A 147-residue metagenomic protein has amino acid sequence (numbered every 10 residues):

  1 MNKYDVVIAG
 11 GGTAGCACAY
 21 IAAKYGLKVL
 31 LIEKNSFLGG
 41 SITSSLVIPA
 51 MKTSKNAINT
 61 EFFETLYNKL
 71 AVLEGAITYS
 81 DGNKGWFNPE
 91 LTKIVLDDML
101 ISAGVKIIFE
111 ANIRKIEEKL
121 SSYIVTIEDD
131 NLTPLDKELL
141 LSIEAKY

Functional and structural regions predicted by a protein language model:
M1-A14: Beta1/beta-strand and adjacent pyrophosphate-binding region of the FAD-binding site in flavoprotein oxidoreductases
D5, G26-K28, D136-E138: Residues that mark the start of a beta-strand
A9, P134-Y147: Short hydrophobic core segments
G11-G12, K34-N35, A111, I127-E128 (+1 more regions): Fold-independent oxyanion-binding glycine-rich loops and adjacent beta-strand/coil segments at enzyme active sites
T13-A17, K93, Y123-E128: Short alpha-helical segments and helix-capping/turn motifs at coil-helix boundaries
A14-C18, T43, N131-E138: Ligand-binding pocket scaffold of soluble enzyme catalytic domains
I21, L27-K28, E33-K115, K119: Conserved N-terminal/central alpha/beta ligand/cofactor-binding core
E117-P134: Conserved beta-strand-loop-beta-strand element in the redox core of flavoprotein oxidoreductases
